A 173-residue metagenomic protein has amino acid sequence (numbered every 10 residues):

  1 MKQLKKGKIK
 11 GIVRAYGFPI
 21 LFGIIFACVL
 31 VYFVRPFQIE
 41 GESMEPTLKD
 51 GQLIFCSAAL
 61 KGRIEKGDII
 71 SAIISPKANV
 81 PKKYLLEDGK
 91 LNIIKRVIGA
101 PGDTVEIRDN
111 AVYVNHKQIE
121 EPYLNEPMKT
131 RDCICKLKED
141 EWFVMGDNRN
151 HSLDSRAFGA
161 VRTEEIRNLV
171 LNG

Functional and structural regions predicted by a protein language model:
M1-N92, R156, V161-G173: Protein maturation boundaries and topogenic segments
I64, I98, E106, K129 (+1 more regions): Extracellular/periplasmic catalytic domains that process cell-envelope and extracellular macromolecules
N92-V114: Mid-length scaffold segments of soluble, non-membrane domains
V114-T130: PP2C/PPM family metal-dependent serine/threonine protein phosphatase catalytic domain, recognizing the conserved
G146: Phosphate/adenylate-binding glycine loop and adjacent helical scaffold
H151-L153: Active-site environment of divalent metal-dependent phosphoester hydrolases
